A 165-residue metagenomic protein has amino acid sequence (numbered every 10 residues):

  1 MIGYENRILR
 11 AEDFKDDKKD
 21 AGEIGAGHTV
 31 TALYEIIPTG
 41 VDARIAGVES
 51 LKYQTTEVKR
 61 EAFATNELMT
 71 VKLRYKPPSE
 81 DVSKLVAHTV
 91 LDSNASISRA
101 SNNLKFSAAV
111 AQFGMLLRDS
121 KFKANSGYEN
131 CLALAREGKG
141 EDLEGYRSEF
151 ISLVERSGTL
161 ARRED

Functional and structural regions predicted by a protein language model:
M1: Solvent-exposed beta-hairpin/edge-strand motifs
Y4-D165: Long, acidic serine/threonine- and proline-rich intrinsically disordered regions
